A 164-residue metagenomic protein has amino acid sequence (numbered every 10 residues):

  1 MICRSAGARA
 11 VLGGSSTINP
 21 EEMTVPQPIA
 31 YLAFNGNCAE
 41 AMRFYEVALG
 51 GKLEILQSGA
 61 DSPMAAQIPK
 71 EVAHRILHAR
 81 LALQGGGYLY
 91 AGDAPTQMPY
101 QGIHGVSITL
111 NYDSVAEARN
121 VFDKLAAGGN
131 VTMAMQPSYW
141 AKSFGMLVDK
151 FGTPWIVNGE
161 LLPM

Functional and structural regions predicted by a protein language model:
I2-R4, G14-P26, E54-Q57, R75-A82 (+2 more regions): Vicinal oxygen chelate
A30-L32, I108: A structural signal for short, well-ordered beta-strand segments
L32-G86: Core segments of cupin and vicinal oxygen chelate
H104: Acidic/polar active-site rim loop that often engages polyanionic ligands
